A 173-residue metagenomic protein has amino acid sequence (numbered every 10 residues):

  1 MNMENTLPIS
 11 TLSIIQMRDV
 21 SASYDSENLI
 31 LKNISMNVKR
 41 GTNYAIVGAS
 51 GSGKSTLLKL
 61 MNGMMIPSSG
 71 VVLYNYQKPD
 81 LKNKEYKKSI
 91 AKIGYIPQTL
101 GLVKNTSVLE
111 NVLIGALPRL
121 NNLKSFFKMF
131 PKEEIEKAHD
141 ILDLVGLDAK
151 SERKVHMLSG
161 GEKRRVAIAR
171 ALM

Functional and structural regions predicted by a protein language model:
E4-M17, A22-N33, K82-E85, T99: A short, flexible loop at the N-terminus of ABC-type nucleotide-binding domains that lies
V47-A49: The feature captures the beta-strand-to-loop junction immediately N-terminal to the Walker
N62: Helix-to-loop junction immediately C-terminal to a conserved catalytic motif
G70-L81, K88-S89: Conserved ABC transporter NBD signature motif
S125-K150: Conserved ABC ATPase "signature" region
K154-L158, E162: Conserved ABC ATPase signature
I168: Hydrophobic anchor residue at the start of the ABC signature
